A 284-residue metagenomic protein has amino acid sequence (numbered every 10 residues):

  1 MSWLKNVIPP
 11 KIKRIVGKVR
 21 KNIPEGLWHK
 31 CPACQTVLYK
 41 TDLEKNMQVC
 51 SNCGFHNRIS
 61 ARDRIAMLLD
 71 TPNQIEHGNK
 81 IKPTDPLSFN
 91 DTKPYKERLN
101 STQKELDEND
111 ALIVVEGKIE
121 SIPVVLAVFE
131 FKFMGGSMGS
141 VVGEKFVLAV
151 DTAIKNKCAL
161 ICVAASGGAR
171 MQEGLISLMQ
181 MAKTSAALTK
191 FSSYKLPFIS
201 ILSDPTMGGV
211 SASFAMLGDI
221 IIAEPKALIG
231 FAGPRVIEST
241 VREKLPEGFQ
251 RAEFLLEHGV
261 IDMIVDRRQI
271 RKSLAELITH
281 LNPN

Functional and structural regions predicted by a protein language model:
K11-K21, H29-K30, N57-V114: An N-cap/entry alpha-helix motif that binds or orients negatively charged groups
W28, M47: Residues immediately within or flanking Cys/His clusters that coordinate Zn2+ in small zinc-binding modules
C31-C34, C50-C53: Short cysteine-rich clusters marking metal-coordination/redox-active sites
V37-L38, H56-N57: Cys/His-rich microdomains that often coordinate metals
Q48-N52, R58-I59: Short, small/acidic-rich helices and loops at N termini and domain boundaries of DNA replication/processing enzymes
E105-A111, G136-D151: Glycine-rich anion/phosphate-binding loops
G117-F129, K145-A169: A structural preference for short, pocket-lining loop segments at secondary-structure junctions
S166-N282: Conserved catalytic cores of soluble enzyme domains, especially glycine-rich substrate-binding beta-alpha loops
